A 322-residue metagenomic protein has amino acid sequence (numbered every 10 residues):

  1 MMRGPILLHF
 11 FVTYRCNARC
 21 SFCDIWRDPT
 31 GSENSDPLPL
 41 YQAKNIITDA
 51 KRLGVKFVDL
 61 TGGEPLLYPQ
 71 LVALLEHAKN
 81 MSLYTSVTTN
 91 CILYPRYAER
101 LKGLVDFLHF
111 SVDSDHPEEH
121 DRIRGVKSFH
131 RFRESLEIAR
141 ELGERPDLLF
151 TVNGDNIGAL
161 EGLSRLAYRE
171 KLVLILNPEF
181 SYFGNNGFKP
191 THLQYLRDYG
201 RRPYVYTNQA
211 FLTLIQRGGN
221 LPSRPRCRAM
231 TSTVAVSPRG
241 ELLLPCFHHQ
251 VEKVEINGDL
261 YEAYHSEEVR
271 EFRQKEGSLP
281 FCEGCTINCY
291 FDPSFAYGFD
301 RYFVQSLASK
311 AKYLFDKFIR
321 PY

Functional and structural regions predicted by a protein language model:
M1-R100, F107, G298, K312-Y322: Conserved alpha-helical substructure of the radical SAM core
R3-G4, E241-Y322: Flexible mid-to-C-terminal extensions adjoining Fe-S/redox cofactors in radical SAM and related proteins
I6-H9, A210-Q216, V234, Y264-E276: Short, intrinsically disordered, charge-biased short linear motifs at domain edges
R15, R19, R226, F281-G284: The −1 position to Zn-ligating cysteines in a subset of zinc-ribbon hairpins
R15, T30, P65, I92 (+4 more regions): Residue-level marker for beta-strand->alpha-helix junctions and adjacent short loops that shape enzyme
M81-Y84, L104-F107, S111-L243, F247-G258 (+1 more regions): Radical SAM enzyme [4Fe-4S]-AdoMet core and its adjacent flexible, acidic and glycine-rich loops/tails across
